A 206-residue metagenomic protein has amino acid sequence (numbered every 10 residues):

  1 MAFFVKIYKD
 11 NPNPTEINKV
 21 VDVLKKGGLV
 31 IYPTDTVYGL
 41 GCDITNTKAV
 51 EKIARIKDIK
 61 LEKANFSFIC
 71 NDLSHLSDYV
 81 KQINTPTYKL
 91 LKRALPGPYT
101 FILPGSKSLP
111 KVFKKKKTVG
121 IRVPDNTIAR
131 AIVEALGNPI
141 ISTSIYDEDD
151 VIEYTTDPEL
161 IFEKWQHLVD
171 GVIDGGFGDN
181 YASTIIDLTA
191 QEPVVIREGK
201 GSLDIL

Functional and structural regions predicted by a protein language model:
M1-L206: Active-site-adjacent structural elements in enzyme catalytic cores
